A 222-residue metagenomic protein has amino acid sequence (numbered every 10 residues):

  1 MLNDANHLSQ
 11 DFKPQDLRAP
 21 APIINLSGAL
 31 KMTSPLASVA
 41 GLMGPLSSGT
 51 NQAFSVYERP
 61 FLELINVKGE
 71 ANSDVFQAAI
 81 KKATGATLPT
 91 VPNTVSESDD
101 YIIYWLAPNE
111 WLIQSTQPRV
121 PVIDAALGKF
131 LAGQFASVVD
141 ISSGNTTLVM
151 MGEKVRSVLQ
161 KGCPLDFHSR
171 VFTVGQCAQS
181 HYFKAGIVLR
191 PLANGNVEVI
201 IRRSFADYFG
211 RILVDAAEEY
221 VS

Functional and structural regions predicted by a protein language model:
M1-S222: Basic, glycine/lysine-rich polyanion-binding surfaces/domains
